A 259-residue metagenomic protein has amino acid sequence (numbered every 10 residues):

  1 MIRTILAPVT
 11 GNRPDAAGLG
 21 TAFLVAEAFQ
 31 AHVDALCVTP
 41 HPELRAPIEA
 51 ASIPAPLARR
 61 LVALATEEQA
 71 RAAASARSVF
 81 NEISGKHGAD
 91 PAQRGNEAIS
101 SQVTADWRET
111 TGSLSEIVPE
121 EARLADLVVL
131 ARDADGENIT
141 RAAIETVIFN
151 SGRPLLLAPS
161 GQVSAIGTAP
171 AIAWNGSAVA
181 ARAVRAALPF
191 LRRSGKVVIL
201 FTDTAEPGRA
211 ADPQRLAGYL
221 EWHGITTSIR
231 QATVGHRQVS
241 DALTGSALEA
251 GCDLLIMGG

Functional and structural regions predicted by a protein language model:
M1-R60, N150, A165-T233: Small/aliphatic-rich secondary-structure junction motif
N12-R13, T111-S115, D135-G136, S177-A178: Short beta->alpha connector loops
G18, L114, T140-R141, A180-A183 (+1 more regions): Amphipathic coiled-coil/heptad-repeat helices and related helical stalk/stem segments that mediate oligomerization
L19, A26-A28, S115-V163, S246-G259: Gly/Ser-rich helix-loop-strand patches that form or flank binding pockets for ribonucleotide-derived cofactors
P40-E43, A51, S78-V128, H223-L255 (+1 more regions): Structural beta-alpha unit
L57-A74: A short acidic, glycine-rich active-site loop that binds or catalyzes chemistry on phosphate/adenosine moieties
A70, A74, G112, A181 (+2 more regions): Electropositive phosphate-/nucleotide-binding environments in soluble metabolic enzymes
